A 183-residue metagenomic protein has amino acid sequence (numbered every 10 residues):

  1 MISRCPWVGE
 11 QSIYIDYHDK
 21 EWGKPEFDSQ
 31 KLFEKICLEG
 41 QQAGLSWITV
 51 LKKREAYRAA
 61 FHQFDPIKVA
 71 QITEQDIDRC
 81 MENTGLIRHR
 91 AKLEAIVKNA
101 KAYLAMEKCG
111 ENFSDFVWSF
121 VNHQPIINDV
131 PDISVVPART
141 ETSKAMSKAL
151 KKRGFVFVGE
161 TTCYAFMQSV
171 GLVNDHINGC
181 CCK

Functional and structural regions predicted by a protein language model:
M1-K183: HhH-family (HhH-GPD) DNA N-glycosylase catalytic core used in base-excision repair
